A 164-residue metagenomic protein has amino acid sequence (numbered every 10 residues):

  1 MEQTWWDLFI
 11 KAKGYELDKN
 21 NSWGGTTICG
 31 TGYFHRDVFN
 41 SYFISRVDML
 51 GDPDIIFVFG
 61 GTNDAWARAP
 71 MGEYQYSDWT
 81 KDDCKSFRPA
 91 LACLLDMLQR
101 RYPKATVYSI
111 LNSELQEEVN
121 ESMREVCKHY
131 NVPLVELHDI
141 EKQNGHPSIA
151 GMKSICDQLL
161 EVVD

Functional and structural regions predicted by a protein language model:
M1-S22: Serine-esterase "nucleophile elbow" of acetyl-processing enzymes
W5-W6, W23, W66, W79: A residue-identity detector for tryptophan
D7, W23-G24, G60, A150: Short glycine-rich loop/turn motifs that provide flexible caps or phosphate-binding loops at active sites
L8-F9, T26, A69: Enriched - but not universal
N21-G25, L111-S113: Acidic carboxylate-rich catalytic motifs and surrounding loops in phosphoryl-/glycosyl-chemistry enzymes
G25-T26, K142: Positions that flank functional sites
T26-S45: Charged, often glycine-rich, active-site loop that binds/positions anionic groups
N40-D164: Alpha-helical cap/lid subdomain in secreted, periplasmic, or secretory-pathway luminal O-acyl-processing enzymes
